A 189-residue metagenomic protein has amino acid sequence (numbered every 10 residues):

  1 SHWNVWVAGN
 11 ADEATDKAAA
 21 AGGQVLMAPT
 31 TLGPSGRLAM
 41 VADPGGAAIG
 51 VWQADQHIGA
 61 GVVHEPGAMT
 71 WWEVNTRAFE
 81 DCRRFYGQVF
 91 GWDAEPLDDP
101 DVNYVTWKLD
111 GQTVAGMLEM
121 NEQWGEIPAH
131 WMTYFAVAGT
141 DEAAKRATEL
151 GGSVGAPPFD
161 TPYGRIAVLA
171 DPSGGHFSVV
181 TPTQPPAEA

Functional and structural regions predicted by a protein language model:
S1, D43-D55, D93-P128, P172 (+1 more regions): Conserved short beta-strand elements that form part of the metal-binding/catalytic scaffold of enzyme active sites
S1-H64: Active-site-adjacent scaffolding segments
S1-K17, R37-V41, M69-R77, Q123-R146 (+1 more regions): Vicinal oxygen chelate
H2-V7, W52-R84, V89-E95, H130-F135 (+1 more regions): N-terminal beta-strand motif that seeds the catalytic metal site of vicinal oxygen chelate
N10, A19-G23, V51, G87 (+5 more regions): Charged, amphipathic alpha-helical interaction segments
A14, G22, G36, P66 (+6 more regions): Short coil/turn motifs at helix boundaries and re-entrant loops, enriched in small/polar and proline residues
A20, A28-G36, V74-T113, E142 (+3 more regions): Core segments of cupin and vicinal oxygen chelate
K145-A189: C-terminal appended segment following the main domain
